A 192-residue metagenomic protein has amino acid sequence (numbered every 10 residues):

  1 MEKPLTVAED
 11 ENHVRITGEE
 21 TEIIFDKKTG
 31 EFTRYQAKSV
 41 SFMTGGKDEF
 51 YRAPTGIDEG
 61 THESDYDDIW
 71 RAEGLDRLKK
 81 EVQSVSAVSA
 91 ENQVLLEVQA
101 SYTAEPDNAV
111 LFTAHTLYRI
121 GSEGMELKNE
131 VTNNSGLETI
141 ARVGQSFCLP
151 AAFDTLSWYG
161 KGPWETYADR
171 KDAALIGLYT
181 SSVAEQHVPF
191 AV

Functional and structural regions predicted by a protein language model:
M1-V192: Beta-strand/loop-rich accessory regions of lumenal/periplasmic or secreted enzymes, predominantly carbohydrate-active
